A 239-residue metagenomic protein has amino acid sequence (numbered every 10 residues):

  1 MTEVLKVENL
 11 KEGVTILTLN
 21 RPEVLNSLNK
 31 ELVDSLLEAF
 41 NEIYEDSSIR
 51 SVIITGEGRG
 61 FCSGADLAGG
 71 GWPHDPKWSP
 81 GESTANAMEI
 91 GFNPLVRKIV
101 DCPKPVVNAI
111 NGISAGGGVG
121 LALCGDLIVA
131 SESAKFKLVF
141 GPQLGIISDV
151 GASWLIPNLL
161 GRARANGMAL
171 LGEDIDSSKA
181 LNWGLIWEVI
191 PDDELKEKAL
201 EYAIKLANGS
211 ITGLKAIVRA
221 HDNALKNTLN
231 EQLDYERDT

Functional and structural regions predicted by a protein language model:
M1-E12, G172-S178, D193-T239: C-terminal alpha-helix plus adjacent terminal tail
M1-E57: Conserved CoA-thioester-binding segment of acyl-CoA-metabolizing enzymes
L17, R21, L36, I54 (+5 more regions): Terminal peptide-recognition signature
N20, N26, G56, G64-D66 (+3 more regions): Conserved phosphate-binding and hydrolysis motifs of nucleotide-dependent enzymes
P22-L25, R59, G64, S133-K135 (+1 more regions): A short, glycine- and basic residue-enriched loop/turn that sits immediately adjacent to a domain's principal
E31-S35, G91, K98, K198 (+1 more regions): Charged catalytic carboxylate motif
G56-K98, L144, T228: Glycine- (often His-adjacent) and acidic-residue-rich active-site loop that binds/positions the CoA thioester
R97-T212: Crotonase-fold acyl-CoA enzyme core
